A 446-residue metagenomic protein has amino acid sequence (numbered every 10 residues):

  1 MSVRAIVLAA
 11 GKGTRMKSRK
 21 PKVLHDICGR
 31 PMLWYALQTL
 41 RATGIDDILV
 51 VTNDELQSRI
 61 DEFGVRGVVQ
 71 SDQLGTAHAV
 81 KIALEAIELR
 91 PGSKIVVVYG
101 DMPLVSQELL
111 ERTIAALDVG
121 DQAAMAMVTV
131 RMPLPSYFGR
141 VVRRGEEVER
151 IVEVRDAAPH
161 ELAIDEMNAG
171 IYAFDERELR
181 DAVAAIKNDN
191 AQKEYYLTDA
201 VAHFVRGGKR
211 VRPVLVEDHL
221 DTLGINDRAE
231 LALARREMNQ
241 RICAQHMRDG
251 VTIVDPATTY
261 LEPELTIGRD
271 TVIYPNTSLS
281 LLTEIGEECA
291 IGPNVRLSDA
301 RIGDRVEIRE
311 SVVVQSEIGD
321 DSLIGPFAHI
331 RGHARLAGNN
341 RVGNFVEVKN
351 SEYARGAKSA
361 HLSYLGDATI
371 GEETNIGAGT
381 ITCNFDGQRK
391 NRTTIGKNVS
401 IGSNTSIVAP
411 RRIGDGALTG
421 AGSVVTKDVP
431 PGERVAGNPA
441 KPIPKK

Functional and structural regions predicted by a protein language model:
M1-R4, R30-G100, L104-A115, G120 (+1 more regions): Conserved N-terminal catalytic core of the sugar/cofactor nucleotidyltransferase
M1-S18: N-terminal nucleotide-binding beta1-loop-alpha1 segment
D26, L104, A173, G224-I225 (+1 more regions): Short aromatic/basic micro-patch
F63-V65, V105-A191: Conserved core of the sugar-phosphate nucleotidyltransferase
E149-Q240, A244: Catalytic-core segments of class I nucleotidyltransferases/pyrophosphorylases that form NMP-activated intermediates
N168-I171, P263, N391: Glycine/small-residue-rich pyrophosphate-binding loop that anchors the diphosphate of NDP-sugar donors
R206-E310, I318-D321: Extended, small-residue-rich solenoid/repeat segments and analogous flexible loops that form exposed scaffolds
E307-K446: Glycine-rich hexapeptide-repeat left-handed beta-helix
